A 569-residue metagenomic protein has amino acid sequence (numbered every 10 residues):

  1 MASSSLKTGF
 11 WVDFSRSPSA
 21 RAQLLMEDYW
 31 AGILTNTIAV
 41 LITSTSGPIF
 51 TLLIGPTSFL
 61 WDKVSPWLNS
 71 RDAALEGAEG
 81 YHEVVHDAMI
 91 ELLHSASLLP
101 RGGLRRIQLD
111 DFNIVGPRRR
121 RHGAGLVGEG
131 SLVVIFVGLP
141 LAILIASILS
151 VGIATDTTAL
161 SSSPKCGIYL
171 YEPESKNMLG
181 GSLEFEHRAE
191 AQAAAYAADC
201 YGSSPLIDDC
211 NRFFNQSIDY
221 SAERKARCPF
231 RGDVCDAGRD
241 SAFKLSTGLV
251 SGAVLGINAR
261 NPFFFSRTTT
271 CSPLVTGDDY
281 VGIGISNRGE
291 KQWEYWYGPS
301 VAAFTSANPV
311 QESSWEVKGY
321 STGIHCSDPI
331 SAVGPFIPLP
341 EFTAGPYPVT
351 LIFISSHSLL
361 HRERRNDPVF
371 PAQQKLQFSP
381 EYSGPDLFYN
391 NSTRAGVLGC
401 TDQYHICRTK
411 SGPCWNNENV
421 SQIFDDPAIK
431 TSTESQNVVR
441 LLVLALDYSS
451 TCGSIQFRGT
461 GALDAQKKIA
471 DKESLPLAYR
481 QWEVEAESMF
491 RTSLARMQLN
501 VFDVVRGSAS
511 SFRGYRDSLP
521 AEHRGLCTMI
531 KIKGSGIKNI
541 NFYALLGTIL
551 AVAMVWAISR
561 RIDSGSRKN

Functional and structural regions predicted by a protein language model:
A2-G256, N261-P262, A521-K568: Alpha-helical transmembrane segments
A2-I38, T57, L359-N569: Membrane-proximal extracellular juxtamembrane segment immediately upstream of a following transmembrane helix
R106-I107, R120, D156, G252 (+11 more regions): Intrinsically disordered, low-complexity, compositionally biased regions/tails
G125, F136-T451: Extracellular/lumenal ectodomains of secretory-pathway glycoproteins
